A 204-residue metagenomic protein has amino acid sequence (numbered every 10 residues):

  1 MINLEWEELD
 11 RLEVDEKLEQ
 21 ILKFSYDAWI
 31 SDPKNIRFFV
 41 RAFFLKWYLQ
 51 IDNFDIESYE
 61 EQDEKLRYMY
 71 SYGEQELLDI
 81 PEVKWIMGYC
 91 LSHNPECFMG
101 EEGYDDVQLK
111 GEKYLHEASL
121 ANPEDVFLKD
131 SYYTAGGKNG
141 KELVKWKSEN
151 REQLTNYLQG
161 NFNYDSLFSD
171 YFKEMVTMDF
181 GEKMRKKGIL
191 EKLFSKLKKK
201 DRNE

Functional and structural regions predicted by a protein language model:
M1, Y70-Y72, K196-K200: Intrinsic low-complexity, intrinsically disordered segments enriched in polar/basic residues
M1-E8, S31-F54, L78-F98, P123-K141 (+1 more regions): Amphipathic alpha-helical repeat scaffolds of TPR domains
N3-E19: Alpha-helical segment of the N-proximal tetratricopeptide repeat
Q20-A28, I56-E76, E101-A118, E142-L158: Alpha-helical repeat scaffolds
Y26, E82-K84, D201-E204: Aromatic-residue detector
K141-N203: Terminal, low-structured helical/coil segments at or just beyond the last alpha-helical repeat
